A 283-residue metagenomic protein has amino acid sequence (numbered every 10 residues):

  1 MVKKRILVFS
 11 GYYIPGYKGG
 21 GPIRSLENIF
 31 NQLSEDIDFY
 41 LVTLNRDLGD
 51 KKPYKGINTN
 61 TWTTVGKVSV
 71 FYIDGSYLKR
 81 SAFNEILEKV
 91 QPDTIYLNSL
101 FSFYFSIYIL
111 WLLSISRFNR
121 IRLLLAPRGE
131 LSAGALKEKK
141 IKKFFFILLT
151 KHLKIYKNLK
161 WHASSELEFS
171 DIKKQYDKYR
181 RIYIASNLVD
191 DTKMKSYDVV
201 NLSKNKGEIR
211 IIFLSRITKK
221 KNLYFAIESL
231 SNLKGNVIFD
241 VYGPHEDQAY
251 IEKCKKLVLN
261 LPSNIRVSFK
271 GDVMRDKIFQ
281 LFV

Functional and structural regions predicted by a protein language model:
M1-K55, T61-W62, V90, S231: N-terminal subdomain of nucleotide-sugar transferases
L7-F9, I184, V189, K193 (+3 more regions): Conserved donor-binding/catalytic core segment of Leloir-type glycosyltransferases
L44-L48, L214, I238-K255, G271-D272: Glycosyltransferase donor-sugar binding loop
S69-V70, G243, I251-D276: Nucleotide-activated donor-binding/catalytic signature segment of Leloir-type glycosyltransferases, i.e., the conserved
N84-E85, S231, F269, M274-V283: Short acidic alpha-helix that forms the nucleotide-activated donor recognition element in Leloir-type transferases
E85-F105, I109, N119-L124: Short N-terminal targeting/anchoring amphipathic segment
K143-W161: Membrane-proximal helix-turn-helix segments that form the acceptor-binding/catalytic region of lipid-linked
F169-D190, Y197: Helix-loop-beta element that forms the nucleotide-linked donor phosphate-binding surface in glycosyltransferases
